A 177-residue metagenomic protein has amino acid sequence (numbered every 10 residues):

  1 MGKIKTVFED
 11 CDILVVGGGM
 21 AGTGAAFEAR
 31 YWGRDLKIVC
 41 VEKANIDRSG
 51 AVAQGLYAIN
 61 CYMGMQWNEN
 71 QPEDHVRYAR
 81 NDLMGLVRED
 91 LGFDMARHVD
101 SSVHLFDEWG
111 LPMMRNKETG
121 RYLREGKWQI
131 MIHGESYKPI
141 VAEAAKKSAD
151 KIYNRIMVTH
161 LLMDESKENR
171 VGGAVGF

Functional and structural regions predicted by a protein language model:
M1-K3, A25: A generic local structural motif
K3-K5, L36-K37, K43-G172: Conserved N-terminal/central alpha/beta ligand/cofactor-binding core
V7-C11: Core beta-strand elements of the Rossmann-like FAD/NAD(P) dinucleotide-binding domain in flavoenzyme oxidoreductases
D12-C40: N-terminal Rossmann-like FAD-binding beta1-loop-alpha1 element of flavoenzymes
G173-F177: Short beta-strand segments that buttress and anchor functional surface loops
